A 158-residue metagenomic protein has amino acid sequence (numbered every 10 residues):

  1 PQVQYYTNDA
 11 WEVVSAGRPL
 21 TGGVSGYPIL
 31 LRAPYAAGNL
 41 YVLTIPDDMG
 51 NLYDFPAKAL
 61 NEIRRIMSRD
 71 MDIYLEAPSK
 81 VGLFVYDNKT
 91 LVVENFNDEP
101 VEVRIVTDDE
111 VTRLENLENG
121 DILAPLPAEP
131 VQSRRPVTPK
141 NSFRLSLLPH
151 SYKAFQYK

Functional and structural regions predicted by a protein language model:
P1-K158: A conserved amphipathic helix/loop scaffold that creates a polar/acidic microenvironment used either to coordinate
